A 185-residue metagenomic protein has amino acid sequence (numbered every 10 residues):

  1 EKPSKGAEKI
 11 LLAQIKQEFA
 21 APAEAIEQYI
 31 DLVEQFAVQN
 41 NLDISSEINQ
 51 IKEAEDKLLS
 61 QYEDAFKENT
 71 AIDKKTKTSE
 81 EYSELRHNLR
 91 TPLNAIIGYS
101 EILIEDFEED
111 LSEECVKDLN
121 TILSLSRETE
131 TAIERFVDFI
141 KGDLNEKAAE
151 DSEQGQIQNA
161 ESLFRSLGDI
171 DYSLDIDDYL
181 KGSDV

Functional and structural regions predicted by a protein language model:
E1-S4, T91: Terminal, compositionally biased segments
P3-I10, A23-S60, K77-E80, I97-T131 (+2 more regions): Histidine phosphotransfer helical core of two-component systems
I10-E24, Q28, S83-N94: Conserved phosphoacceptor histidine of two-component systems
A21, N69, T91, I140-K147: Ser/Thr-centered hotspots in the catalytic core of two-component histidine kinases
E63, E134: A short, exposed helix-loop element centered on a Lys and neighboring polar residues
E68-I97: Short, solvent-exposed interaction modules
Q156-F164: PAS-family sensory/regulatory modules and their coupling/dimerization elements
F164-D171: A short helix-and-adjacent loop within the catalytic ATP-binding
